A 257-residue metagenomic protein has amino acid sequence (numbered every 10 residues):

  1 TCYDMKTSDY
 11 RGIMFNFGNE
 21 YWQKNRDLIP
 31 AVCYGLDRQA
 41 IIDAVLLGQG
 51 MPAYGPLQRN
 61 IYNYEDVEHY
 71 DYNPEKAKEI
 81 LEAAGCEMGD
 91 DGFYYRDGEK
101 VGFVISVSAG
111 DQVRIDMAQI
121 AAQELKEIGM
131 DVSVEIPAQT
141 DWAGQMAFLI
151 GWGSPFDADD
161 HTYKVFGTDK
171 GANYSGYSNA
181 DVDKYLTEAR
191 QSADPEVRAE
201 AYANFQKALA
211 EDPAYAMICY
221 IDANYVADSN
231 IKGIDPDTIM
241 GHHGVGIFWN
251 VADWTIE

Functional and structural regions predicted by a protein language model:
T1-M5, M14-R26, Y62-E79, C86-V101 (+3 more regions): Short, solvent-exposed loop/beta-turn-alpha elements that line the ligand-binding surface or hinge of extracytoplasmic
M5-K6, F17-G18, V45-L46, L57-N60 (+4 more regions): Active-site-proximal beta-strand/loop segments in catalytic clefts of secreted hydrolases
S8-Y10, P52, P213: Extracytoplasmic
Y10, Q112-R114, P155-A158, Y225-A227: Flexible loop/turn segments at secondary-structure boundaries
E20, C33-G50, Y62, E82-E87 (+5 more regions): Sec-exported extracytoplasmic/periplasmic mature domains
Q23-I120, N204, T255-I256: Append "and occasionally in soluble cytosolic enzymes with long acidic Gly/Pro-rich linkers
G102-V104, S133, M217: A structural signal for isolated positions on well-ordered beta-strands in alpha/beta enzyme cores
Q123-A172, A201: Periplasmic binding protein-like
